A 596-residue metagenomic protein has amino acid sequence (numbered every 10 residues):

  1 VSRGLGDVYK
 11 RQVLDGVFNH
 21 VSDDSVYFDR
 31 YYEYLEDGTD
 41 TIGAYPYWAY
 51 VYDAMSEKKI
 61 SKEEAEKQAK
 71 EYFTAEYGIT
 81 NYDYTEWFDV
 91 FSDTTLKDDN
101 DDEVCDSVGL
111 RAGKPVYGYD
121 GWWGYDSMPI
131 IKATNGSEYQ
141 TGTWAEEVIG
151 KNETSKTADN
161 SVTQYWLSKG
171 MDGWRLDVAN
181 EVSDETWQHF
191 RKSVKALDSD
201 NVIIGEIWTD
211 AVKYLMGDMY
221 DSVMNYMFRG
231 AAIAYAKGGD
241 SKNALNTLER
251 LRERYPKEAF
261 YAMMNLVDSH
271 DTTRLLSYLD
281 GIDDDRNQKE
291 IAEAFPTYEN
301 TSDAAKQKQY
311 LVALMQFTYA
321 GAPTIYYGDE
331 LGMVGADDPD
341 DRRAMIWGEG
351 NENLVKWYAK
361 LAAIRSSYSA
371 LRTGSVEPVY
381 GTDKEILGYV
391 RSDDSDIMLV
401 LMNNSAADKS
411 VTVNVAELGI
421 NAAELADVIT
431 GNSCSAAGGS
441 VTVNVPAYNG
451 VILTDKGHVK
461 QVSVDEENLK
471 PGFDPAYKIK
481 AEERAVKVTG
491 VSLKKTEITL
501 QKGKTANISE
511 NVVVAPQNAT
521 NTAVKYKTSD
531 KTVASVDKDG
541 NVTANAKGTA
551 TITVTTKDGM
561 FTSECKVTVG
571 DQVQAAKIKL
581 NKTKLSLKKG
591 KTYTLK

Functional and structural regions predicted by a protein language model:
S2-Y9: Short, small-residue-biased leader/transition segments that mark boundaries at the very start of proteins
N19-G121, G217-N225, D340, A344: Aromatic- and acidic-residue-enriched segments that line the glycan-binding/catalytic groove of carbohydrate-active
H20, V51-E76, A158-Q164, M171-L266 (+8 more regions): Active-site-proximal helices and loops of the catalytic beta/alpha 8
Q140-L167, Q309-A313: Short, acidic/polar
F260-T301: Active-site clefts of carbohydrate-active enzymes
L401-S405: Asparagine-centered strand-capping/turn motif at beta-strand->loop junctions
A436-E482: C-terminal beta-strand-rich structural cap/linker in extracellular carbohydrate-active enzymes
K478-K596: Extracytoplasmic soluble-region selector
